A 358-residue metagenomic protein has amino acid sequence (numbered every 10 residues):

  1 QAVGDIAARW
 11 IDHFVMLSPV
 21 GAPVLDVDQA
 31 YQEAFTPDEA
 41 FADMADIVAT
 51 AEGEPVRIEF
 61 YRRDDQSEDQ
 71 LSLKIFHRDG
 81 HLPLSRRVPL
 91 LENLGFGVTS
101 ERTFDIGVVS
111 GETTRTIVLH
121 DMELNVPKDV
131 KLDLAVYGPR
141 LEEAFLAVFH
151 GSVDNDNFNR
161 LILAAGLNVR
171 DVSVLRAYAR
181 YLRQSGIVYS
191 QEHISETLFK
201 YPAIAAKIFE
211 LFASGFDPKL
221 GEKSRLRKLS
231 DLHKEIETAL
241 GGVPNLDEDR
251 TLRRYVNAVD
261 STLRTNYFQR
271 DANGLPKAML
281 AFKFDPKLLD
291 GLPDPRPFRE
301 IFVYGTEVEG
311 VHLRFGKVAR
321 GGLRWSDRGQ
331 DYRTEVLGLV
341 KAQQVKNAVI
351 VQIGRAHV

Functional and structural regions predicted by a protein language model:
Q1-F96, S100-E309, K317-R328: Non-catalytic interaction/regulatory segments
L84, K341, I353: Conduit-forming functional cores of very large proteins
E112-T114, V340-Q343: Short glycine/proline-enriched loop/turn "hinge" motifs that connect secondary-structure elements and lie
Y332-V336, V340: Phosphate-interacting basic helix/loop segments used at nucleotide- and nucleic-acid interfaces
A356-V358: Conserved small/polar residues in nucleotide/adenosyl-binding loops
